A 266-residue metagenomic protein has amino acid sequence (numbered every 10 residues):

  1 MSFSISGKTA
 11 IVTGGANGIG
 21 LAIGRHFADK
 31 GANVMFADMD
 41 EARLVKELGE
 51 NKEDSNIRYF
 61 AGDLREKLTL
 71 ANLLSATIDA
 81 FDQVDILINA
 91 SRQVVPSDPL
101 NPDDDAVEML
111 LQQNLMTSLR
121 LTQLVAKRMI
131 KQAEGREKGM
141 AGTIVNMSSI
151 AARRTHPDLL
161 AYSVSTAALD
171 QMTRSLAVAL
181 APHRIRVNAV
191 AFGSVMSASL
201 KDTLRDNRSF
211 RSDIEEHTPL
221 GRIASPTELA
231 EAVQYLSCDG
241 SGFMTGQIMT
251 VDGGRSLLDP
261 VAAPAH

Functional and structural regions predicted by a protein language model:
F3-M35: Canonical Rossmann dinucleotide-binding motif of NAD(H)/NADP(H)-dependent dehydrogenases/reductases, specifically
D98-L111, I214: Substrate-binding pocket helix/loop in short-chain dehydrogenase/reductase
L100, R154-L160, P182, G221 (+1 more regions): Active-site loop immediately N-terminal to the catalytic Tyr-X3-Lys motif of short-chain dehydrogenase/reductase
T122, S165, T173: Active-site helix of classical SDR
K127, V178-P182, G242: Alpha-helical segment proximal to the catalytic Tyr-Lys
S149: Residue(s) in the substrate-gating loop at a strand-loop-helix junction that position the organic substrate next
Q234, T245-H266: Short C-terminal tail/terminal secondary-structure segment of NAD(P)H-dependent dehydrogenase/reductase domains
